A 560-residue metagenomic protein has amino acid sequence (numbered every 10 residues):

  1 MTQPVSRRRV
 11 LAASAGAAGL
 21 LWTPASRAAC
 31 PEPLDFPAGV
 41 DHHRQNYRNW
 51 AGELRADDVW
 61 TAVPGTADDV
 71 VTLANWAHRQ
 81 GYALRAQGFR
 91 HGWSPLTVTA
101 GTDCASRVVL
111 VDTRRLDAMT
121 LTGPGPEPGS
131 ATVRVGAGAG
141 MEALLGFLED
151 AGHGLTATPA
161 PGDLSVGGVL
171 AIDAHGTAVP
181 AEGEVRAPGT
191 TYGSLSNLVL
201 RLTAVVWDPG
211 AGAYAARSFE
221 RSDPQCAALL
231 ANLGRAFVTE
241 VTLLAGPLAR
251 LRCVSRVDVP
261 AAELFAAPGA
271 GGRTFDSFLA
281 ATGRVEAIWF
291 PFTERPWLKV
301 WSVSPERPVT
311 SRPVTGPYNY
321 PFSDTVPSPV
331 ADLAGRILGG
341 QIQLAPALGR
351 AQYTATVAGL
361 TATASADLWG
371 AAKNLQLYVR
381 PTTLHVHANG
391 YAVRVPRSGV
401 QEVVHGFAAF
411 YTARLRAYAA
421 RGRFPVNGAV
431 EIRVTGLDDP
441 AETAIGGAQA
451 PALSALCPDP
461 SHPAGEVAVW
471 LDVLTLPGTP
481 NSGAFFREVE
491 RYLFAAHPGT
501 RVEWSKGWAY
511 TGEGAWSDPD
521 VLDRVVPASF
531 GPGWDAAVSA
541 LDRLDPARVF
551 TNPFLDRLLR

Functional and structural regions predicted by a protein language model:
M1-A18: N-terminal secretory signal peptides and thylakoid transit peptides that target proteins across membranes
Q3, W22-E53: C-terminal segment of N-terminal export signals and the immediately downstream linker at the start of the mature
G52-A157, A287: Glycine-rich N-terminal segment of FAD-binding domains in flavoprotein oxidoreductases, spanning the beta-loop-helix
A83-R85, G152-A160, G212-R217, L251 (+1 more regions): Short secondary-structure capping/junction motifs at helix and strand boundaries
S94-A118, G176-P209, F237-V241: Structural signature of FAD isoalloxazine-binding scaffolds in flavoprotein oxidoreductases
T102, D367-R560: Conserved glycine-rich FAD pyrophosphate-binding loop
V199-T412, R416-G428, R433-V434: C-terminal substrate-binding/cap subdomain adjacent to the FAD-binding core in PCMH-type and related FAD-linked
